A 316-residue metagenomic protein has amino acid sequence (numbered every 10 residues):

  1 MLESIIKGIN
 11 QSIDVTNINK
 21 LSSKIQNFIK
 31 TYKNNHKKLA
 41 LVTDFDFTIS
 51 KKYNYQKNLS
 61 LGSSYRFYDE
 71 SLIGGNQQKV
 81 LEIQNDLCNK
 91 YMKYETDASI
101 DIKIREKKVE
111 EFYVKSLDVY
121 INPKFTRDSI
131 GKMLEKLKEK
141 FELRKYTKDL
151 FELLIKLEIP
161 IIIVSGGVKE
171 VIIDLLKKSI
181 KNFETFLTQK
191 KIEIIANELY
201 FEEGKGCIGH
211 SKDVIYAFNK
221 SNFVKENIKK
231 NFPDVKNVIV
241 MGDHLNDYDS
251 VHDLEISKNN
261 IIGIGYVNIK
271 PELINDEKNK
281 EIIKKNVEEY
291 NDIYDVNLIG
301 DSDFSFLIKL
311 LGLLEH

Functional and structural regions predicted by a protein language model:
M1-F45, S50-S60, Y65, S71-I73: Non-catalytic pre-domain segments flanking phosphatase-related domains
M1-S12, K24, K138-I162, G167-H316: C-terminal cap/substrate-recognition subdomain and adjoining C-terminal extension of metal-dependent phosphatase-like
I18-K20, K24-Q26, K124-G131, I228 (+1 more regions): Residue-level signal for well-ordered alpha-helical segments
N27, T31, S64-F67, K90 (+4 more regions): Intrinsically disordered, low-complexity N-terminal regions enriched in serine/proline/glycine with scattered basic
T31-Y32, K132, L157, K236: Residue-level detector of alpha-helix boundaries and kinks
D44, T48-E82, K169-E203: Internal hydrophobic scaffold segments of catalytic domains
K52-P160: A metal-dependent, Asp-based hydrolase signature
